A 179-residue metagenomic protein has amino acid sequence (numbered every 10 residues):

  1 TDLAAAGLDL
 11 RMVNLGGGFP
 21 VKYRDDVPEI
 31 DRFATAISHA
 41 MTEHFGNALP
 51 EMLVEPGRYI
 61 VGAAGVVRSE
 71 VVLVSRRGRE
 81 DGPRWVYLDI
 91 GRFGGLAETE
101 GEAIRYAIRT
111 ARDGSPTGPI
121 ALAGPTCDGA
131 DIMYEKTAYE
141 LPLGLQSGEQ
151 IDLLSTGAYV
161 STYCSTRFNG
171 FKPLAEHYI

Functional and structural regions predicted by a protein language model:
D2, R32-A40: Alpha-helical scaffolding segments of alpha/beta enzyme cores, especially the outer helices of TIM-barrel or partial
D2-D9, E43-L49: Short helix-capping segments at alpha-helix termini
R11-G18, G118, D128: Short connector loops at secondary-structure junctions
V13-Y23, P56-R58: Glycine-rich beta-strand-to-loop/alpha-helix junction loops that act as flexible
E29: Conserved N-terminal phosphate-binding loop of PLP-dependent enzymes in the Aspartate aminotransferase
A36, N47-I179: Charged (often Lys/Glu-rich) extended helix/loop segments that serve as interaction or gating elements
